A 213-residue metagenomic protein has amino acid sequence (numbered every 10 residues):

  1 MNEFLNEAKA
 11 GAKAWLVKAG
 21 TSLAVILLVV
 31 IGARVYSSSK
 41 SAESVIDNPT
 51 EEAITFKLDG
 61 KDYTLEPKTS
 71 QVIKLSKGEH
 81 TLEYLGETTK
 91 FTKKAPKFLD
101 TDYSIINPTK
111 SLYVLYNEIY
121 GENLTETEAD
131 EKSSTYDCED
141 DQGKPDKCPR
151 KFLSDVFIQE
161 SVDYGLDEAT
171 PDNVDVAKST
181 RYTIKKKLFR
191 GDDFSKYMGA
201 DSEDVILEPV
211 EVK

Functional and structural regions predicted by a protein language model:
N2-S22, L28-P67, K74, L85 (+1 more regions): Short loop/turn and low-complexity linker motifs enriched in small/turn-promoting residues
K77-E79: Extracellular Ig-like/FN3 beta-sandwich strand-entry sites
